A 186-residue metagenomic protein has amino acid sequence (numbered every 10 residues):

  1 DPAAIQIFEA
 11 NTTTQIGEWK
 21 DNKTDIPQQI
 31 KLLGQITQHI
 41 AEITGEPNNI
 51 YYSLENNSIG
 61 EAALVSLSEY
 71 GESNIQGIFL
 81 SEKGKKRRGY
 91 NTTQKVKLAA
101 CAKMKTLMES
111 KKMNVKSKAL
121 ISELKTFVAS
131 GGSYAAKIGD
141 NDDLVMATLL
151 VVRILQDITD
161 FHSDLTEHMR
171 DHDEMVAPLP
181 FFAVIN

Functional and structural regions predicted by a protein language model:
D1-A10: Gly/Thr-rich phosphate-binding beta-strand-loop-beta motif of the actin/hexokinase/Hsp70
P2, A62, L150: Active-site-proximal flexible loops/turns
P2-A3, N49, N141-A147: Active-site lining segments that contact anionic ligands and/or coordinate catalytic metals
E9-S133, F181-N186: Mg2+-dependent endonuclease catalytic cores in nucleic-acid-processing enzymes, primarily RNase H-like
G131-Y134, D142-I154: Amphipathic alpha-helical interaction/assembly segments
L150-N186: Acidic two-metal-ion nuclease catalytic site recognized across multiple nuclease folds, prominently DnaQ/RNase D-T
